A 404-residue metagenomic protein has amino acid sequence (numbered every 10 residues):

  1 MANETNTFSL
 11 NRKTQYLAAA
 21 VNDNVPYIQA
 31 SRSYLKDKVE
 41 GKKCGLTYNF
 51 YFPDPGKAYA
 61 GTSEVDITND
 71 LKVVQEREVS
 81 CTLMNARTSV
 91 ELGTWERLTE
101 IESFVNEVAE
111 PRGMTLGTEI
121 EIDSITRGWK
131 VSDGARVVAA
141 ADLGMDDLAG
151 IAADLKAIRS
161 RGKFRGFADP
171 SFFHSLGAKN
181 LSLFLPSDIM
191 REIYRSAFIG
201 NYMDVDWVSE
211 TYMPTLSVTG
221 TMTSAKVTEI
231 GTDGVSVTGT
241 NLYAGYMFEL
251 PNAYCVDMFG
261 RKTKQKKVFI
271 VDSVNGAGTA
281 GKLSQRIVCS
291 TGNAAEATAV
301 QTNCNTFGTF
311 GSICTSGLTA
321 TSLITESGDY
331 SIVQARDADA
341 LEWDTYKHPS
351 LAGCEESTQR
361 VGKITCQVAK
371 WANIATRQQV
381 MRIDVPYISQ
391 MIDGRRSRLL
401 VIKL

Functional and structural regions predicted by a protein language model:
M1-E78, S397: N-terminal "assembly arms/tails" that initiate or stabilize quaternary assembly in self-assembling proteins
M1-Q29, K42, L185-S217, S312-L404: Protruding loop/beta-arch "assembly-hinge" segments enriched in small, turn-prone residues
A2-L35, G93-S103, R112, G117-A135 (+5 more regions): Short, Lys/Arg-rich flexible segments
F50, R77-D147, K156-S171, R195-A197 (+2 more regions): Long, contiguous amphipathic alpha-helices that act as assembly "spine/axial" helices in icosahedral shell and virion
D54, N252, V385-S389: Beta-strand elements of well-folded, non-transmembrane domains
A58-G61, S175-A178, M258-F259, Q390-I392: Short helix/loop capping segments that flank catalytic or ligand/cofactor-binding pockets
S175-T291, V401-L404: Autoprocessing Asn-cyclization modules and mimics
T279-S316: Short solvent-exposed strand/turn elements
